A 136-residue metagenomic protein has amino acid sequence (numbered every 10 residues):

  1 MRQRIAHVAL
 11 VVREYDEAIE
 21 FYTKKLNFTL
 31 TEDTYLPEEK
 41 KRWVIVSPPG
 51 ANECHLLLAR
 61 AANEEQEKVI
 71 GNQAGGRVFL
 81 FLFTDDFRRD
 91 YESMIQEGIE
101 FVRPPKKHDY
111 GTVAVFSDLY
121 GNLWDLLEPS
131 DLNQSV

Functional and structural regions predicted by a protein language model:
M1, L10, T34, R42-I45 (+2 more regions): Vicinal oxygen chelate
M1-R2, N72-A74: Short, flexible turn/loop "capping" segments at secondary-structure junctions
R2, A9-C54: Core segments of cupin and vicinal oxygen chelate
I5-H7, G75-F79: Eukaryotic phosphotyrosine signaling hubs
E14-Y15, D85-R88: Helix N-cap motif at beta-to-alpha junctions
T31-E32, K41, E64-V69, Q134-S135: A short, acidic/glycine-rich surface segment
P49-C54, A62-E65, F87-R88: Short, charged/polar surface micro-motifs in flexible loops or helix N-caps
L58: Conserved beta3 VAIK motif of the Hanks protein kinase fold
